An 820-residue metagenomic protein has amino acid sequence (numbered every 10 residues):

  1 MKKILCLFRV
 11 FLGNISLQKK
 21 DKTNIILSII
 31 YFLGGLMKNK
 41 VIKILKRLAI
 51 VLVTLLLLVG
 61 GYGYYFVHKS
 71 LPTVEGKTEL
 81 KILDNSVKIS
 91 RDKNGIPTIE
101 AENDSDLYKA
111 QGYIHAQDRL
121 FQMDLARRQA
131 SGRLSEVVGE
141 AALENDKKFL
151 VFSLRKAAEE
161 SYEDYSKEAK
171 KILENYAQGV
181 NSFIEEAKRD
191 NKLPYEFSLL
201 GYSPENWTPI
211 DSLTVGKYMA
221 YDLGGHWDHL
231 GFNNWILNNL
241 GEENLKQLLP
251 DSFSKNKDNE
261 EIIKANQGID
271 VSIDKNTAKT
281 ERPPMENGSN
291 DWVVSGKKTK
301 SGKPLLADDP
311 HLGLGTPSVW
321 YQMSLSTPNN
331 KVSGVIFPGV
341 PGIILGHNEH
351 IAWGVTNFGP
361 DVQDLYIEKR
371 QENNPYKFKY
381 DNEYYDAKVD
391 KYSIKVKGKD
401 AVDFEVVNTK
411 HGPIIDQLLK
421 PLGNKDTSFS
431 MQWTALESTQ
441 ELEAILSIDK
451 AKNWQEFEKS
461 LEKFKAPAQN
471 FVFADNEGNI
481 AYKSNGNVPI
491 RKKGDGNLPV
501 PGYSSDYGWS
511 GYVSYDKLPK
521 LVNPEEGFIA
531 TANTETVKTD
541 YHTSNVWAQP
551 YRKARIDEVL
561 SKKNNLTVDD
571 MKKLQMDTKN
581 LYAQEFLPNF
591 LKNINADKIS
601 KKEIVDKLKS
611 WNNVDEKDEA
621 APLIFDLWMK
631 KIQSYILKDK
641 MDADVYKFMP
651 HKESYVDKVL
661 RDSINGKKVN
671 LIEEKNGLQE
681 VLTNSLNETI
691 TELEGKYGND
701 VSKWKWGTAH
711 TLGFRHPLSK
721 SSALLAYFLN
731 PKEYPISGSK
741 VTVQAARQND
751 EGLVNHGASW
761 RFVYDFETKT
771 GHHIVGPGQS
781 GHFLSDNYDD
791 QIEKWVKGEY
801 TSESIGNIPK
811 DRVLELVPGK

Functional and structural regions predicted by a protein language model:
M1, L5-L12, S16: Short, low-complexity, charge-dense intrinsically disordered segments
K19-L36: Short, Lys/Arg-enriched N-terminal segments with co-localized hydrophobic residues within the first ~10-30 amino acids
I30, K38-L80: N-terminal type II signal-anchor transmembrane helix that functions as the membrane-insertion/stop-transfer segment
G60-L305, P310-G313: Substrate-recognition/specificity elements adjacent to catalytic centers across diverse enzyme folds
A110, A157-K170, Q432, L442-I448 (+5 more regions): Second-shell loop/turn segments in exported
E286, T327, V332-F337, G346-I351 (+1 more regions): Glycine- and hydrophobic-rich flexible loops that cap the catalytic core of alpha/beta enzyme folds
F464-K563, I632-Q633: Hydrophobic alpha-helical segments
N545-K553, D557-K601, S685-K820: Terminal end segments
